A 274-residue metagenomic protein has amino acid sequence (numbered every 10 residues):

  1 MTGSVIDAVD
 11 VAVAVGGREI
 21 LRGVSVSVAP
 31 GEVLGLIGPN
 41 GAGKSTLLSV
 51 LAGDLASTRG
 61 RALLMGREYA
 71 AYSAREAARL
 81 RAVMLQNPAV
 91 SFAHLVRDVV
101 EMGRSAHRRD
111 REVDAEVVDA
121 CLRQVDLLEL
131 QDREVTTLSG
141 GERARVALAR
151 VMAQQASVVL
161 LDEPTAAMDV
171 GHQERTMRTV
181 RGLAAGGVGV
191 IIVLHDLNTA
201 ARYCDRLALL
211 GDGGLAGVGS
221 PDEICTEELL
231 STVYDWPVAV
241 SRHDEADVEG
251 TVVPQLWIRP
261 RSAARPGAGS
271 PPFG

Functional and structural regions predicted by a protein language model:
I37-P39: The feature captures the beta-strand-to-loop junction immediately N-terminal to the Walker
A52: Helix-to-loop junction immediately C-terminal to a conserved catalytic motif
G60-E68, A77: Conserved ABC transporter NBD signature motif
D114-L130, Q155: Conserved ABC ATPase "signature" region
E134-L138, E142: Conserved ABC ATPase signature
V159-E163: Catalytic Walker B motif of ABC-type/P-loop ATPase nucleotide-binding domains
V233-G274: ABC ATPase nucleotide-binding domains
